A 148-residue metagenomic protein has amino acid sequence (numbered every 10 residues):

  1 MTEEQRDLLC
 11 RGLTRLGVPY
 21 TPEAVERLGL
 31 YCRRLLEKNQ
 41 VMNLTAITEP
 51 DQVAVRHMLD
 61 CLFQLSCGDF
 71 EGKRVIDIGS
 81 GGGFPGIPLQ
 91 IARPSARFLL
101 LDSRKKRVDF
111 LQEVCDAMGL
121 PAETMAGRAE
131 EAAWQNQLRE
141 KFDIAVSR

Functional and structural regions predicted by a protein language model:
M1-G72, I76, K106-D109, E113-P121: Class I SAM-dependent transferase core
L59-S147: Conserved SAM/SAH cofactor-binding pocket of Class I
